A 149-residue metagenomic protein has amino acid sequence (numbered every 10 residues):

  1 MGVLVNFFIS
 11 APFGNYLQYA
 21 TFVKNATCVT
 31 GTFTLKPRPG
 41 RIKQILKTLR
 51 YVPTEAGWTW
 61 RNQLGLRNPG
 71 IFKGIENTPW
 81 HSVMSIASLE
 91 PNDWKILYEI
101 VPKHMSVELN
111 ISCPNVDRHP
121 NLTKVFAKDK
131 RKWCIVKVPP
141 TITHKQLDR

Functional and structural regions predicted by a protein language model:
M1-S82, A87-L89: N-terminal capping/small domains of soluble enzymes
N6, H81, S106, W133-I135: Proline-centered loop/turn at the N-terminus of a beta-strand
Q18-F22, N92-K103, T141-R149: Catalytic cores of alpha/beta
F22-K24, I42-I45, L97-E99, N121-K124 (+1 more regions): Short, glycine/charged-enriched secondary-structure capping and boundary segments
V23-C28, P102-S106, K130-W133, R149: Glycine-enriched alpha-helix->loop->beta-strand junction motifs that scaffold or abut catalytic
P39-K43, I71-F72, P91-D93, C113-W133 (+1 more regions): Active-site-adjacent beta->alpha loops and helix N-cap segments on the catalytic face of soluble alpha/beta enzymes
V83-V101, S112-N115: Ribokinase/PfkB-type carbohydrate-kinase core domain
